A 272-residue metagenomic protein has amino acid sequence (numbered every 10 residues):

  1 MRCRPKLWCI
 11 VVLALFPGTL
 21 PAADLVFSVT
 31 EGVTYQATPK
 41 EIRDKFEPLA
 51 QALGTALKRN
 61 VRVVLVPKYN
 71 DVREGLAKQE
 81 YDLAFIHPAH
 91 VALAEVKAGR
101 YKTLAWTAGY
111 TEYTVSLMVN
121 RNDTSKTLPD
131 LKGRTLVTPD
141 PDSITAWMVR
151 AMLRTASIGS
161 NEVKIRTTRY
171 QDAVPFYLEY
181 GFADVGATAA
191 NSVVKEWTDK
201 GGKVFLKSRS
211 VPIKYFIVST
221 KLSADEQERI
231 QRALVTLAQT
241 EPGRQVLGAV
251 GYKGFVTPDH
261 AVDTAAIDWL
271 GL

Functional and structural regions predicted by a protein language model:
M1-C9: Bacterial N-terminal signal peptides that target proteins for export
W8-G18: Bacterial N-terminal signal peptides
A23, V29-Y35, G109-V119, T198-A238 (+1 more regions): Periplasmic-binding protein-like
A23-A92: Extracytoplasmic small-molecule ligand-binding "clamshell" domains of the periplasmic binding protein/Venus flytrap
G32-A52, A56, A89, Y113-F176 (+1 more regions): Bilobed "Venus flytrap"/periplasmic-binding protein-like clamshell domains and structurally analogous long
V63-E74, N161-F176, V211-P212: Short helix-initiation/N-cap motifs at beta->coil->alpha
V66-D130: Acidic, polar ligand-binding/catalytic clefts
P88-A98, R150-A151, T155, F176-K207: A ligand-binding cleft/hinge motif common to bilobed small-molecule-binding domains
